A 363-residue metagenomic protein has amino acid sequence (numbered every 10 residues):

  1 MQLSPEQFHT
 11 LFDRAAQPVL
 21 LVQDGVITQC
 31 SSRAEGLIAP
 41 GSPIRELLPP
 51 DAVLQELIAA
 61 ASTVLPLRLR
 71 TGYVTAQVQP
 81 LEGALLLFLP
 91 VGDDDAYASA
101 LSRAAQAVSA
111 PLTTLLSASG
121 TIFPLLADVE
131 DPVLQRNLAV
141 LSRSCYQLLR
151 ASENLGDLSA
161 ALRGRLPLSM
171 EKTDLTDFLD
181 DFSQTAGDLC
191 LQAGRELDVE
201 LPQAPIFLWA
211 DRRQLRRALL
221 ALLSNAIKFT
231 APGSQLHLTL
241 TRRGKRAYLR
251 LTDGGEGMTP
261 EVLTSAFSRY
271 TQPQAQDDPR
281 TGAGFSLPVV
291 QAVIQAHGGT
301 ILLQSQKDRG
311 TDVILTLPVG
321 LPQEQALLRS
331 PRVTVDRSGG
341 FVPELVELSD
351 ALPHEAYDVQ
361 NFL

Functional and structural regions predicted by a protein language model:
Q2-E35, S102-Q106, A160: Sensory modules in modular signal-transduction proteins
R143-L148: Short alpha-helical segment of the dimerization/phosphotransfer core of two-component systems
R163-L168, F207-A210: Conserved micro-motifs of the catalytic ATP-binding
S169-D174, E196-I206: Conserved catalytic submotifs in the C-terminal HATPase_c
A226-I227: Short helix-loop "hinge" at the ATP-lid/N-box region of the Bergerat-fold HATPase_c
M258-Y270: Short conserved segment of the HATPase_c
